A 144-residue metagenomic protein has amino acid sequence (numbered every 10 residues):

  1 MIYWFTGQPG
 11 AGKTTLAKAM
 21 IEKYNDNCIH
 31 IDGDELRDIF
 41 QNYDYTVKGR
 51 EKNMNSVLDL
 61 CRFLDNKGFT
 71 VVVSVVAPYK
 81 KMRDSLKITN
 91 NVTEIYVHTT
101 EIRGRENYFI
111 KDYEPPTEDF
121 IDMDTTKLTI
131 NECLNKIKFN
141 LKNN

Functional and structural regions predicted by a protein language model:
I2: Walker A (P-loop) ATP-phosphate-binding motif of ABC ATPase nucleotide-binding domains
F5: Hydrophobic anchor at the beta1->P-loop junction of P-loop NTPases
Q8: P-loop (Walker A) phosphate-binding loop of NTP-binding proteins
A11: ATP-binding Walker
T14: Walker A/P-loop
A17-D59: Conserved substrate/cofactor phosphate-moiety recognition/catalytic segment in nucleotide-dependent phosphotransferases
I39, T46-I102: Glycine-rich phosphate-binding loop used to anchor ATP phosphates in small-molecule kinases, encompassing both
V97-N144: Small-molecule kinase domains that catalyze NTP-dependent phosphoryl transfer to phosphate-bearing small molecules
